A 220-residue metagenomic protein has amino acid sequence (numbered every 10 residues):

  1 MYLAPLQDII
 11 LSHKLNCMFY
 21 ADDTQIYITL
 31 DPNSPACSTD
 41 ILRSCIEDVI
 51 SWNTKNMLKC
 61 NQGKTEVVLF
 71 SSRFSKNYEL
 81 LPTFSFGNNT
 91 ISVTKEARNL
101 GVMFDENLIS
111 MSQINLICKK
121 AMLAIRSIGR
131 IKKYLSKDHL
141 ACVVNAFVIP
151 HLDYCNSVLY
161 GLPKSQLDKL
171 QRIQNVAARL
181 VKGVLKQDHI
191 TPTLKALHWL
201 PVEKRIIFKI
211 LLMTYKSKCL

Functional and structural regions predicted by a protein language model:
M1-T29: Active-site palm subdomain of RNA-directed nucleic acid polymerases
L3-L6, D22-T24, L42, V49 (+9 more regions): Mobile genetic element proteins and their domesticated derivatives, centered on retroelements and DNA transposons
L11, D23-N33, L69, R73-F74 (+1 more regions): A shared catalytic/ligand-binding motif for oxyanion handling
C17, T39-L42, I46, C60 (+3 more regions): Hydrophobic packing residues in well-ordered alpha-helices of helical domains and bundles
Q25-T54, Y160-K164: Catalytic palm subdomain of template-directed nucleic-acid polymerases, centered on the conserved carboxylate motif
S44, L58-E96: Short, conserved micro-motifs composed of acidic
I50-L69, S75, Q166-L220: Short, charged alpha-helical motifs in flexible N/C-terminal segments and linkers
N88-V158: Basic, alpha-helical interaction scaffolds
